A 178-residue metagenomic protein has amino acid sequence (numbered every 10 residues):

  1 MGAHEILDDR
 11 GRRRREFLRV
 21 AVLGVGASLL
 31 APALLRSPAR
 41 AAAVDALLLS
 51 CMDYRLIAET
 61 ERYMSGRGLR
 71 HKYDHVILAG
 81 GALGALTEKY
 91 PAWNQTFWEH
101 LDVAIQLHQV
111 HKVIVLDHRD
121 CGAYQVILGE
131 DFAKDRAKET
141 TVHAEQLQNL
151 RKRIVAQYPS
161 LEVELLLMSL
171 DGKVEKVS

Functional and structural regions predicted by a protein language model:
M1-R12: N-terminal secretory signal peptides
G2, V163-S178: MPN/JAMM (Mov34/JAB) isopeptidase/deubiquitinase module and associated MPN-bearing subunits/adaptors in ubiquitin
R10-E16, A27-A42: N-terminal twin-arginine translocation
V20-A21, V25, R40-N94, M168-V174: Short, conserved "active-site rim" segments that organize catalytic pockets and cofactor/ligand binding
H71-R136: Short HxH-centered metal-ligating active-site micro-motif
L107-V110, L150-V163: A structural motif corresponding to the C-terminal end of an alpha-helix and its immediate exit/capping segment
R136-E145: A short acidic, glycine-rich active-site loop that binds or catalyzes chemistry on phosphate/adenosine moieties
